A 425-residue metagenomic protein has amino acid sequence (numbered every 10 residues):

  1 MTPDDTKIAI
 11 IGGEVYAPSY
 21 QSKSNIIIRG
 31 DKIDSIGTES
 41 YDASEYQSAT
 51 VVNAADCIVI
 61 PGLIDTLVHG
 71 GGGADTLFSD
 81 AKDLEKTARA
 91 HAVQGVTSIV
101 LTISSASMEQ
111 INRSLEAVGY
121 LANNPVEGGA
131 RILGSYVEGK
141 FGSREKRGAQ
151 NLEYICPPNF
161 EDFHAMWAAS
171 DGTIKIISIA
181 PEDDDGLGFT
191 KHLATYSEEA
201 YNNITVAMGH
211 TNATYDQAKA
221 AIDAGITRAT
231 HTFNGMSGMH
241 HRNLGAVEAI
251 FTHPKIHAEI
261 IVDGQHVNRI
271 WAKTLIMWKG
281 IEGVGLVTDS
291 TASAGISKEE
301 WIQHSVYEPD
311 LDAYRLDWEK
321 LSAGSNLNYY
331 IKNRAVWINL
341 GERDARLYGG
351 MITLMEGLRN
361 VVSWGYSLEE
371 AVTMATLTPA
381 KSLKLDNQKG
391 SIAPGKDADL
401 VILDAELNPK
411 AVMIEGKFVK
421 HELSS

Functional and structural regions predicted by a protein language model:
T2-I60, S425: Histidine-rich, glycine-flanked metal-binding segment
G13, I26, D31, D56 (+12 more regions): Divalent metal-coordination and catalytic microenvironments
G13, T376, K381, S391-S425: C-terminal cap of metal-dependent C-N hydrolases
A54-S114, G245: Metal-associated gating/positioning segment near the N- to mid-region
G70-A81, A149-C156, A207-G209: Active-site mouth loops of central-metabolism enzymes
A88-T173: Divalent-metal coordination cores built from histidine and acidic residues
A168-K298: Active-site core of metal-dependent hydrolases
E248-A258, M277-T288, A294-I402: His/Asp/Glu-enriched, well-ordered alpha-helical/loop segment that forms or immediately abuts the divalent-metal
